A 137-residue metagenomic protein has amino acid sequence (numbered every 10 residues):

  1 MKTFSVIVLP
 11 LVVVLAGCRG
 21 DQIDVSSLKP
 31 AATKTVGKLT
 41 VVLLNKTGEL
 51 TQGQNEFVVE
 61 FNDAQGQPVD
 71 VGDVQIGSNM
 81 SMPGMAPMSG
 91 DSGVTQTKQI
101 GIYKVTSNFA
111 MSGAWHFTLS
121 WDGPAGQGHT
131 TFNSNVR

Functional and structural regions predicted by a protein language model:
V14-G17: C-terminal motif of bacterial Sec signal peptides marking the signal peptidase cleavage site
R19-Q22: Bacterial signal peptide processing site
S27, A64-S81, P87-D91: Short flexible loop/turn segments that cap and initiate beta-strands
S27-Q52: N-terminal edge beta-strand
T51-Q65: Beta-strand-rich structural segments
T97, F109-M111: Residue-level recognition of secondary-structure-to-loop junctions
T97-K104: Aromatic sugar-binding surface patches on proteins that engage polysaccharides or sugar-phosphate polymers
H129-S134: Edge beta-strands of extracellular beta-sandwich domains
